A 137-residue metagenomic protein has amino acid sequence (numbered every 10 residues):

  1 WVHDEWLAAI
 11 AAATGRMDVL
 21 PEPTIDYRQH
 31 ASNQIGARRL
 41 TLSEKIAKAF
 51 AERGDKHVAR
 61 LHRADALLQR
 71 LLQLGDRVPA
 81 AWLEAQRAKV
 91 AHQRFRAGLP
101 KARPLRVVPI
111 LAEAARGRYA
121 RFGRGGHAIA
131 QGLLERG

Functional and structural regions predicted by a protein language model:
W1, E5-W6, M17, D26-G137: C-terminal subregions of glycosyltransferases and related glycan-biosynthesis enzymes
I10-A12: Hydrophobic residues within well-ordered alpha-helices
L20: Glycine/proline-rich active-site loop of Rossmann-fold NAD(P)-dependent oxidoreductases
P23: Cationic-aromatic interfacial patches
